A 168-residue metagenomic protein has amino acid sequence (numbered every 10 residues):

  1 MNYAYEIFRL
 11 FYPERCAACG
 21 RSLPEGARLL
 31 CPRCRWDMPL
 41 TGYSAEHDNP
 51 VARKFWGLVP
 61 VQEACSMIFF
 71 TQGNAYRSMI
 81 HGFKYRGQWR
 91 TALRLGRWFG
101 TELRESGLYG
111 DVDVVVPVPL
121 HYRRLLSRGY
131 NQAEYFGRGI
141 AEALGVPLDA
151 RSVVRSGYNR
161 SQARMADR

Functional and structural regions predicted by a protein language model:
M1-R168: Glycine-rich phosphate/pyrophosphate-handling loop used in enzymes and phosphotransfer proteins
